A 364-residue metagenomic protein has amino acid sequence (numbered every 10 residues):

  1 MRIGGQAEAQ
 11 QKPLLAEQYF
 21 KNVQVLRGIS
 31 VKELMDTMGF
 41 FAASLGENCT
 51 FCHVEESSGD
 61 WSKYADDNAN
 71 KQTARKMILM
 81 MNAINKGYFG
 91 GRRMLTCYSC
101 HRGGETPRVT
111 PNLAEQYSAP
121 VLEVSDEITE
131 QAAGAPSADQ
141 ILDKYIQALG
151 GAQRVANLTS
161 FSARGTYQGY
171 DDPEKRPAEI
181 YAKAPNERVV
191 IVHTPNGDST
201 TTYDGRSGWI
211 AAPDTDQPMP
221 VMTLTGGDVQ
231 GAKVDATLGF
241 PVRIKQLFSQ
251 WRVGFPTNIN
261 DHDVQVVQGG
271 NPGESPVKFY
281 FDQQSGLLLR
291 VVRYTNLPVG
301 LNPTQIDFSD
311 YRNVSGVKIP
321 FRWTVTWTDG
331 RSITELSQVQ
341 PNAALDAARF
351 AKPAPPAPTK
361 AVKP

Functional and structural regions predicted by a protein language model:
M1-V31, T110-A148: N-terminal pre-domain segments of enzymes
P13-E47, F51-V54, A138-G165: Mature N-terminal segment immediately following signal peptide/propeptide cleavage in secreted/periplasmic
G28, S57-A83, V109-E123: Gly/Gly-Pro-rich "capping" loops immediately C-terminal to redox-active cysteine motifs in periplasmic/lumenal
G46-E56, M94-G104: The canonical Cys-X-X-Cys-His
I78-Y98, D126-P136: Short Fe-S-cluster ligation motifs
D143-D216, Q246-F255, N271: N-terminal mature ectodomain segment of secretory-pathway/periplasmic proteins
P195-G197, N260-P356: Gly/Pro-enriched, hydrophobic low-complexity segments that function as extracytoplasmic propeptides/linkers
I210-G239: Acidic/charged, solvent-exposed loop-and-adjacent secondary-structure segments enriched in E/D, K/R, S/T, and G/P
